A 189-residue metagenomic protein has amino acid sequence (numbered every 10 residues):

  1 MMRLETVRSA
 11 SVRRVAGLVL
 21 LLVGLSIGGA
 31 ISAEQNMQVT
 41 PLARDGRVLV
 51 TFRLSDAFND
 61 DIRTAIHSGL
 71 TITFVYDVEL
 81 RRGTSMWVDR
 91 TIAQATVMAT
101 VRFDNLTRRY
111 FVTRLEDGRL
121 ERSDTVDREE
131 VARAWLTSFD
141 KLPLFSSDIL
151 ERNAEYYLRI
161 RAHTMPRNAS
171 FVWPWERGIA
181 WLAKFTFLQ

Functional and structural regions predicted by a protein language model:
M1-V12: N-terminal secretory signal peptides that target proteins for export/translocation
R14-S26: Bacterial N-terminal signal peptides
S32-T51: Short N-terminal segments immediately surrounding and downstream of signal-peptide cleavage
G46-V48, S55-T64, I72: Primarily extracytoplasmic ectodomains and periplasmic/lumenal surface modules that are beta-strand-rich
V50-L54, N105, L115-E116, T125-L150: A beta-strand/beta-hairpin structural motif
R63-V126: Structured domain cores in non-transmembrane regions
T137, K141-Q189: Glycine-rich, aromatic-bearing surface loops/beta-hairpins
